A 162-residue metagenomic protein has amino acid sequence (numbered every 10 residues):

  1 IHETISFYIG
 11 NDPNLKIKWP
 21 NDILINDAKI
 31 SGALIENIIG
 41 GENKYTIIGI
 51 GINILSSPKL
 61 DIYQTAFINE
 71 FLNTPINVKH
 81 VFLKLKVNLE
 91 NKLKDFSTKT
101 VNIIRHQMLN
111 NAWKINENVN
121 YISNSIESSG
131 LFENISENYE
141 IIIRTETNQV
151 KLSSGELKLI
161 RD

Functional and structural regions predicted by a protein language model:
I1-N14, I25-D162: Long, positively charged amphipathic alpha-helical accessory segments at protein N-termini or as interdomain linkers
D22: Conserved active-site carboxylates
